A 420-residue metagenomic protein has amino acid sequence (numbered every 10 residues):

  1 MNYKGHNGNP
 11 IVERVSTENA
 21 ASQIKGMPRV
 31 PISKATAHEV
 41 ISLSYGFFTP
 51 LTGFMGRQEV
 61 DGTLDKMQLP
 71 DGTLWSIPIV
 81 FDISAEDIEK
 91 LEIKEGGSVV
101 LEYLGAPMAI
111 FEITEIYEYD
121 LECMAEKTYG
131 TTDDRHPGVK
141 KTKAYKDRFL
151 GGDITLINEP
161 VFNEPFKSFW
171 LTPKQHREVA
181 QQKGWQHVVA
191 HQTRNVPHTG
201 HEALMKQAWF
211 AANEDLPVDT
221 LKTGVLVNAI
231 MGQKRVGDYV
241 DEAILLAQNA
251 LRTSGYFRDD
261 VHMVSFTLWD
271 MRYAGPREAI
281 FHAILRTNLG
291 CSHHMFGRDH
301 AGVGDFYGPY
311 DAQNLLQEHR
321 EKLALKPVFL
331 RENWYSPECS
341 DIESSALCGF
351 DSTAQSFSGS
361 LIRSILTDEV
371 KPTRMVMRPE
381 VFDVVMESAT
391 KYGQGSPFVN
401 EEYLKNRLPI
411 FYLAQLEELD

Functional and structural regions predicted by a protein language model:
M1-D420: Active-site cores that bind ATP or allylic diphosphates and position pyrophosphate for catalysis
